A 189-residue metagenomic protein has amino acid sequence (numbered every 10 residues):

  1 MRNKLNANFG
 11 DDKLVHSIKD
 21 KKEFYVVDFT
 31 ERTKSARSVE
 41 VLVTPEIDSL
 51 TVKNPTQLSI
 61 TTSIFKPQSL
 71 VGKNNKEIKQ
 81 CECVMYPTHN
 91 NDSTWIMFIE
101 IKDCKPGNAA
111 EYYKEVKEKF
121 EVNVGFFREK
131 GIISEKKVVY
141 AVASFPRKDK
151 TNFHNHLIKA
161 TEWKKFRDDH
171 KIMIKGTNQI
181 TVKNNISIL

Functional and structural regions predicted by a protein language model:
M1-K76: Basic, amphipathic N-terminal segments that precede the first structured/catalytic domain
R2-D12, V138-L189: Domain-level recognition of nuclease-like catalytic cores that cleave nucleotide substrates
K73-S93: Histone-fold modules and their flanking histone-like tails across chromatin and transcription assemblies
C83-M85, W95-C104: Conserved catalytic cores of phosphodiester-cleaving nucleases, focusing on short active-site segments
N90-W95, Y112-V116: Mid-length scaffold segments of soluble, non-membrane domains
D92-S93, I132-V138: Short helix-terminating capping/connector loops at secondary-structure junctions
I101-V122: Mg2+/Mn2+-dependent nuclease catalytic core
E121-I133: Metal-dependent nuclease catalytic cores in nucleic-acid-processing enzymes, especially RNase H-like/related
